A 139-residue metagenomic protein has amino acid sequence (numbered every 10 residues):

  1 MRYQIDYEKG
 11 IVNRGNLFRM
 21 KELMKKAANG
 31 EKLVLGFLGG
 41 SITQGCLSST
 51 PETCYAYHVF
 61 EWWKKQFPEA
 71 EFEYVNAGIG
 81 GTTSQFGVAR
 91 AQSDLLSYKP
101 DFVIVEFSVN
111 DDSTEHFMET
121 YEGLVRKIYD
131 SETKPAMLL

Functional and structural regions predicted by a protein language model:
M1-L38, T43-P51, Y57-A70, S97-D101 (+1 more regions): N-terminal secretory targeting modules
K25-A28, C54-E73, T82, F86-L139: Alpha-helical cap/lid subdomain in secreted, periplasmic, or secretory-pathway luminal O-acyl-processing enzymes
S41-I42, G78-G80: Catalytic nucleophile serine of serine hydrolases, specifically the conserved "nucleophile elbow" pentapeptide
G45-S49, G81, T114: Short gly/ser-rich anion-binding loops that grip negatively charged ligand groups
